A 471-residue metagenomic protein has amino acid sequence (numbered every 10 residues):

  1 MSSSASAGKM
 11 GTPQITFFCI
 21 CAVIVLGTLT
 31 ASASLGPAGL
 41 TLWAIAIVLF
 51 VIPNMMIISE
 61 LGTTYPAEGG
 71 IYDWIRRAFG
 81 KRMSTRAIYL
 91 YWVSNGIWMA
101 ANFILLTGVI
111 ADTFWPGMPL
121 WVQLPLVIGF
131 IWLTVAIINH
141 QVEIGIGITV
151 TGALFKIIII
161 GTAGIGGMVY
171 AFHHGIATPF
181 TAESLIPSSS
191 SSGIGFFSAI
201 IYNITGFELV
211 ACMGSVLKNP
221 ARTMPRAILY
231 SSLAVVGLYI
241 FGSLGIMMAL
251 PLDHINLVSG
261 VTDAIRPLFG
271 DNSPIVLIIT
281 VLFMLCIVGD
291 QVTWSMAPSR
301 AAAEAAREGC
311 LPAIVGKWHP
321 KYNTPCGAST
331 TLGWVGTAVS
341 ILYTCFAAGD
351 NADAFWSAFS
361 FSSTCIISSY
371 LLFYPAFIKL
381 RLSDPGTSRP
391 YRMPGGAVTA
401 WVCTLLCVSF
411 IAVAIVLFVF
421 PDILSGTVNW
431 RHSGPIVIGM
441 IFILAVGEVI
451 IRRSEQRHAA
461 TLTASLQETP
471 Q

Functional and structural regions predicted by a protein language model:
M1-I58, A67-E68, T181, G386 (+2 more regions): Membrane-interface "cap" regions at the ends of multi-pass membrane proteins
M1-S4, Y72-R82, F103-L126, I159 (+4 more regions): Helix-loop-helix connectors at the membrane interface of multi-pass transporters/channels
S6, L40-T41, G117-M118, V122 (+1 more regions): Helix-loop-helix junctions that connect adjacent transmembrane segments in multi-pass membrane transporters
S6, T151, I314-N323, I367-F420: C-terminal membrane-solvent junction of multi-pass transporters and transport-like membrane proteins
S34, P53-I131, A136-N139, M284-A301 (+3 more regions): Hydrophobic transmembrane alpha-helices that form the core helical bundles of multi-pass secondary transporters
D73-W74, G80, D112-P116, A227-V292 (+1 more regions): TM-loop-TM module centered on a large, flexible mid-protein loop between adjacent transmembrane helices in multi-pass
V122-H174, T205, I228-L233, F359 (+3 more regions): Membrane-interface loop-to-helix entry segments
S357, F361-S369, G395-Q471: A generic transmembrane alpha-helix motif of multi-pass inner-membrane proteins
